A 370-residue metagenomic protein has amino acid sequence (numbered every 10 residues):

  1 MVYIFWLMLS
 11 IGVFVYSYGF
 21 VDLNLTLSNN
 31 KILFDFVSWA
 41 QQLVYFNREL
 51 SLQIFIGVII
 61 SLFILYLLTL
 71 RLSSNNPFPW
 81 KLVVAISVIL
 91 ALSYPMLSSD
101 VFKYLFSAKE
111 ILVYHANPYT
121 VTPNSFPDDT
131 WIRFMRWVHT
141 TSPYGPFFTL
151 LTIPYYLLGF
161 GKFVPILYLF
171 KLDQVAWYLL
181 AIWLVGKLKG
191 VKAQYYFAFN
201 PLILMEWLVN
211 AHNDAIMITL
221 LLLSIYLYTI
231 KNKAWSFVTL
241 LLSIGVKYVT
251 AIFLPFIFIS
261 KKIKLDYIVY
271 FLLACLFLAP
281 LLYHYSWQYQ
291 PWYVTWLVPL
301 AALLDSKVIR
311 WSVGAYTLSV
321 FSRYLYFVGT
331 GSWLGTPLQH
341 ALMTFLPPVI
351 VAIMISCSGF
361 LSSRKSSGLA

Functional and structural regions predicted by a protein language model:
V2-I59, L272-V294, V298-A370: Transmembrane helical bundles and short interhelical boundary loops of multi-pass, membrane-embedded
Y3-N24, I56-V101, V113-P118, F277-L282: Transmembrane signal-anchor helices characteristic of membrane glycosylation enzymes that use polyprenol
I60-R71, Y168-V191, I218: Transmembrane-helix motifs of polytopic, lipid-linked glycan transferases
P79-L169: Intramembrane catalytic core of multi-pass membrane enzymes that act on lipidic substrates
S87, L172-A176, L188-L222, Y226 (+1 more regions): Membrane-embedded helix bundles of polyisoprenyl
A91, F134, F163, L167 (+4 more regions): Aromatic- and kink-enriched transmembrane "portal" helix at the membrane-lumen/periplasm boundary that abuts
L204-W207, S224, K233-I257, L276-Y283: Membrane-interface alpha helices of multi-pass inner-membrane proteins
F253-L273: Perimembrane helix-loop-helix junctions
